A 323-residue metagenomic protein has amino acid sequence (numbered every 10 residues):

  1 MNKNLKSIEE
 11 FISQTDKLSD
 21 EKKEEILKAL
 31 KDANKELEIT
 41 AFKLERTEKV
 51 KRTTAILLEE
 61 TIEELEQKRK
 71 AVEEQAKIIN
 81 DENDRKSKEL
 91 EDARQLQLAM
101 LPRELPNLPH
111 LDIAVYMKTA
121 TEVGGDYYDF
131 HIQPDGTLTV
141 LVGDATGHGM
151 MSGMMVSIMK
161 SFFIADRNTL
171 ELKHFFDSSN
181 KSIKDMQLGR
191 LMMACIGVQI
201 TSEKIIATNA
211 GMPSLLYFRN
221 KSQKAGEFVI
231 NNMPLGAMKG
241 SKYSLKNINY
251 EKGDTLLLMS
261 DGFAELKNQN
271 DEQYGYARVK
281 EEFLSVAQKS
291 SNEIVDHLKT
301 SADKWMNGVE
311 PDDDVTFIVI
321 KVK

Functional and structural regions predicted by a protein language model:
K3, E10, Q14-K17, E21-K88 (+2 more regions): Amphipathic alpha-helical coiled-coil "transmission" helices that mediate dimerization and conformational coupling
E74-L257, T300, N307-K323: … and, occasionally, acidic/histidine-rich disordered N-termini of signaling adaptors
L170-F175, V286-V295: Short, charged, surface-exposed loops that flank catalytic or proteolytic processing sites
Y217-N220, K267-Q273: Cytochrome P450 core scaffold surrounding the K-helix E-X-X-R motif and the conserved "meander" helix-loop region
A264: Catalytic/regulatory signature loops of cyclic-dinucleotide turnover enzymes and related class III nucleotidyl cyclases
Q273-L284: Divalent-cation-assisted or electrostatically stabilized phosphate/pyrophosphate-binding catalytic cores
